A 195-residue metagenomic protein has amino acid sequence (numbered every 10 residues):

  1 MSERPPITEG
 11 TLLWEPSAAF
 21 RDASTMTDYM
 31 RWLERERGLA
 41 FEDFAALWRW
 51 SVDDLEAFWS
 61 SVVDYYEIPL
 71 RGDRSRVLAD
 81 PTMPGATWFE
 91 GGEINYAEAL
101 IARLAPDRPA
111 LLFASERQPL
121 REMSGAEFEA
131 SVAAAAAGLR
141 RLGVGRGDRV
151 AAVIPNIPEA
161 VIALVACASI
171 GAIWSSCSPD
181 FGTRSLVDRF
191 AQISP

Functional and structural regions predicted by a protein language model:
M1-T25, Y29, L33: Charged, compositionally biased N-terminal leader segments and the immediate start of the first structured element
R21-D22, D28-L70: A short N-terminal interaction module
L33-A40, A97-S124: AMP-dependent adenylate-forming
A45-W50, L111-V165, G182-V187: Conserved AMP-binding/adenylate-forming core of the ANL superfamily
V52, S60-D73, E90-L112: A short N-terminal helical cap/helix-turn-helix that marks the beginning of AMP-binding/adenylate-forming
R71-T82: Transmembrane helix-loop-helix hairpins at membrane boundaries of multipass inner-membrane proteins
P106, L139-L142, D188-P195: Glycine-rich phosphate/diphosphate-binding loops that line cofactor/substrate pockets in enzymes
V165-P195: Structural core segment of the AMP-binding/adenylate-forming
